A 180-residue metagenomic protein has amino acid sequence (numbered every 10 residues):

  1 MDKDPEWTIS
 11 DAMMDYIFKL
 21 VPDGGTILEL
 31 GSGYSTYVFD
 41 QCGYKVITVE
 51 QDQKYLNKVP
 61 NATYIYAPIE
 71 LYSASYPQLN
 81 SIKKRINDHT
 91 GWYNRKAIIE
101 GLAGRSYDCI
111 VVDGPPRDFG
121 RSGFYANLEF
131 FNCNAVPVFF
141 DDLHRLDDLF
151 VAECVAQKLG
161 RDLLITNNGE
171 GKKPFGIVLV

Functional and structural regions predicted by a protein language model:
D2-A12: Conserved SAM-binding loop and adjacent beta-strand
S10-M13, S32, N94-R95, G123-N127: Amphipathic coiled-coil/heptad-repeat helices and related helical stalk/stem segments that mediate oligomerization
D11-A74: SAM cofactor-binding core of SAM-dependent methyltransferases, primarily the Rossmann-like beta-alpha-beta module
F18, G101-L102, E129: A general structural signal for stabilizing positions within well-ordered secondary structure
P22, R105-Y107: Structured loop/turn residues at beta-strand edges in well-structured enzyme cores
T26, D108-C109: Structural motif
P60-G104: S-adenosyl-L-methionine
C109, P115-V180: C-terminal substrate-binding/active-site "lid" region of AdoMet-derived donor-dependent transferases
